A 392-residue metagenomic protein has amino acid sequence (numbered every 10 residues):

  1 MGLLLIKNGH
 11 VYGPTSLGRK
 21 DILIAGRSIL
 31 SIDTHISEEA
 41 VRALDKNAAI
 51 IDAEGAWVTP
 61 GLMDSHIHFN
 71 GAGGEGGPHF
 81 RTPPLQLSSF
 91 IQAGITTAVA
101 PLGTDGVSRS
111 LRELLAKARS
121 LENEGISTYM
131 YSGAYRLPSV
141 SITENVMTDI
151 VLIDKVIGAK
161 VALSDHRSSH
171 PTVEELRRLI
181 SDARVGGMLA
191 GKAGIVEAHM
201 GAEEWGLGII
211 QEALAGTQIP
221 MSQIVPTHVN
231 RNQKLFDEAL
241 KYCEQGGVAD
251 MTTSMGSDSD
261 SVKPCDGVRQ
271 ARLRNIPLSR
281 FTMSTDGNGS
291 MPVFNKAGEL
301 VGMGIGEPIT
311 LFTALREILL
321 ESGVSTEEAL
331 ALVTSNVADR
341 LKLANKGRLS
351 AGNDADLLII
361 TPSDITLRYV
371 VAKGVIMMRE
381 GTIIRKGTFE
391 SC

Functional and structural regions predicted by a protein language model:
M1-L5, V11-T59: Histidine-rich, glycine-flanked metal-binding segment
G9, R27, G55, H66 (+9 more regions): Divalent metal-coordination and catalytic microenvironments
G26-I29, L349-C392: C-terminal cap of metal-dependent C-N hydrolases
E38-E39, A43-A116: Metal-associated gating/positioning segment near the N- to mid-region
G73, G77-F80, L85-A100, I150-A162 (+6 more regions): Active-site gating loops and adjacent loop-to-helix segments of metal-dependent hydrolytic enzymes
L85-P138, I153-S169, M188-E203, S222-T227: Divalent metal-dependent hydrolysis catalytic cores, especially in the metallo-beta-lactamase
S181-P292, L300-V301: Active-site core of metal-dependent hydrolases
R274-I359: His/Asp/Glu-enriched, well-ordered alpha-helical/loop segment that forms or immediately abuts the divalent-metal
